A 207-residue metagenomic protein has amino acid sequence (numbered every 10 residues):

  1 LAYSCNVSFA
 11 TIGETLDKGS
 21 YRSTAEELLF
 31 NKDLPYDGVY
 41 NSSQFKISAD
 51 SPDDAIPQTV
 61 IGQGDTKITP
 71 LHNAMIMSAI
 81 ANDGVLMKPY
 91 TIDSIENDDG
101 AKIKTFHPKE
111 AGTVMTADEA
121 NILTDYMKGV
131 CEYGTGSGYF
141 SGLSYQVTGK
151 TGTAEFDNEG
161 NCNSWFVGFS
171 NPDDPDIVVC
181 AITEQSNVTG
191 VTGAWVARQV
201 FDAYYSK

Functional and structural regions predicted by a protein language model:
L1-E184: Beta-lactam-recognizing serine transpeptidase/beta-lactamase-like catalytic domain environment
N6-S8, T189, A194: Conserved active-site neighborhood of the chymotrypsin/trypsin-like protease fold
T69-M75, T192-Q199: Short amphipathic alpha-helical face segments that pack within enzyme cores and frequently flank/anchor catalytic
K102-K104, A194-K207: Short, gly/Ser/Thr-rich active-site loops of penicillin-recognizing serine hydrolases
